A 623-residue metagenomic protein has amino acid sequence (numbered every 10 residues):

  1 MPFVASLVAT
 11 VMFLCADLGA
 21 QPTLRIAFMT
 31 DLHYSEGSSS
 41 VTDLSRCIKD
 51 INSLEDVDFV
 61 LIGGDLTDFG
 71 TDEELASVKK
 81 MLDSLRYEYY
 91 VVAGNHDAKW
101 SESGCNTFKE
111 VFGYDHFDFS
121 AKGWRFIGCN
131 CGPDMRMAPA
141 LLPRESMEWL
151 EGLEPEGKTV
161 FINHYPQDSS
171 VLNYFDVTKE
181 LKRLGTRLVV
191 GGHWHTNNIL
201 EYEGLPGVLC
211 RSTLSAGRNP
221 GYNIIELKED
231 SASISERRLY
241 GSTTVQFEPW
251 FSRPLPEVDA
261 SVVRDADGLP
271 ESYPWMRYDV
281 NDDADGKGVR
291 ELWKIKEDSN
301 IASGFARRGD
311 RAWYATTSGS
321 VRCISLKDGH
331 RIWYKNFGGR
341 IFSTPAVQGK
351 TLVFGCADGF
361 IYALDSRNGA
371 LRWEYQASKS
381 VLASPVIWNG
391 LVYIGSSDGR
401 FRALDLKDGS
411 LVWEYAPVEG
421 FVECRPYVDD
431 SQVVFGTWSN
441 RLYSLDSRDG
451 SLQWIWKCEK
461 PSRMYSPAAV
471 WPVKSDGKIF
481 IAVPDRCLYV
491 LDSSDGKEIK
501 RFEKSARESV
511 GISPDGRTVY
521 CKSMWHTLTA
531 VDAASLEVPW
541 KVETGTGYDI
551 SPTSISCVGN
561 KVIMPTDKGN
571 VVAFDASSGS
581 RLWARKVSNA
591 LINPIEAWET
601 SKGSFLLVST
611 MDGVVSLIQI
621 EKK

Functional and structural regions predicted by a protein language model:
V11, C15-S77, P155: N-terminal active-site segment of His-dependent metallophosphoesterases
P22, N52-F59, I127, M137-P206: His/acidic metal-ligating clusters that form di-metal
S35-S38, D68-E73, N95-S103, D134-M137 (+3 more regions): Active-site environment of divalent metal-dependent phosphoester hydrolases
R46, F119, N198, L205-S272: Binuclear metal-dependent phosphoesterase catalytic core
A284-A306, I332-Q348, L371-W388, S397 (+7 more regions): Extracytoplasmic beta-rich repeat domains
S325-G329, D365-G369, D405-G409, D446-G450 (+4 more regions): Short loop/turn segments that connect beta-strands within beta-propeller blades
